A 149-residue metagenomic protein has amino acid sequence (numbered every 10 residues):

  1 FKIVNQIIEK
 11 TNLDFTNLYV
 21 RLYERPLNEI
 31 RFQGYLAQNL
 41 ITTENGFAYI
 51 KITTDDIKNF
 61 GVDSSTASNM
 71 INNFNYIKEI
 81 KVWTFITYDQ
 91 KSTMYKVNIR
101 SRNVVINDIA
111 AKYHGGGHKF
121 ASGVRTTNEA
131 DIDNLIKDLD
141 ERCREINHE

Functional and structural regions predicted by a protein language model:
F1-E149: Hydrophobic helix-and-loop "lid/oligomerization" segment in the mid-to-C-terminal part of catalytic domains
